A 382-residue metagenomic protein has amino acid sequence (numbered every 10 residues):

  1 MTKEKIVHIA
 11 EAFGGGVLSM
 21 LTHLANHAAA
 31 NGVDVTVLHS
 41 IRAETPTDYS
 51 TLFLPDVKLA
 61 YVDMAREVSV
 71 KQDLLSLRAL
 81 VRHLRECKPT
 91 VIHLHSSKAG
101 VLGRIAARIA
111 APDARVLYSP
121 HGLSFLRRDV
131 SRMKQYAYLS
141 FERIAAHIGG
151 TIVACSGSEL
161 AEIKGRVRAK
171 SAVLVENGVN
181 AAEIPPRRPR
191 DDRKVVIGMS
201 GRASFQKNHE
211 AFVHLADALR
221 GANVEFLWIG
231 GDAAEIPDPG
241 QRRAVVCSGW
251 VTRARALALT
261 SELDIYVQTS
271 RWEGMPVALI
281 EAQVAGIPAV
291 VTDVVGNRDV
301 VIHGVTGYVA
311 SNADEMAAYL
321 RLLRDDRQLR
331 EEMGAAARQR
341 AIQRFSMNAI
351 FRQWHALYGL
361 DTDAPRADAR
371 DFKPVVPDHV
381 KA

Functional and structural regions predicted by a protein language model:
H8-Q72, E162-K164, L174, D232-A234: N-terminal strand-loop element at the rim of the active site of nucleotide-sugar-dependent glycosyltransferases
L18-H23, V195, M199-A218, W228: A conserved mid-protein helix/loop that constitutes part of the nucleotide-sugar donor-binding site
A60, R115, R143-P186, M199: Donor nucleotide-sugar binding/catalytic pocket of nucleotide-sugar-dependent glycosyltransferases
L84, W250-V251, A258-L263: Short alpha-helical donor nucleotide-sugar binding micro-motif in glycosyltransferases
I236-A254: Nucleotide-activated donor-binding/catalytic signature segment of Leloir-type glycosyltransferases, i.e., the conserved
R271: Aromatic "clamp/platform" in nucleotide-sugar-dependent glycosyltransferases that forms part of the donor/acceptor
P288-V291, V301: Short hydrophobic beta-strand element within catalytic cores of glycosyltransferases and related nucleotide-activated
H303-D314, L322-R327: Conserved acidic donor-binding segment of nucleotide-sugar-dependent glycosyltransferases
